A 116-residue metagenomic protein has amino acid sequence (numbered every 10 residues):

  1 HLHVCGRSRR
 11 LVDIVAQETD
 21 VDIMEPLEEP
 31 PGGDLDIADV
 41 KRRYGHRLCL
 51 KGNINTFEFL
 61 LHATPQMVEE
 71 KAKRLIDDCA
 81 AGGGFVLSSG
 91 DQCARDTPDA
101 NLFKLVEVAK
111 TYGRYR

Functional and structural regions predicted by a protein language model:
H1-R116: Active-site loop segments of alpha/beta catalytic cores
